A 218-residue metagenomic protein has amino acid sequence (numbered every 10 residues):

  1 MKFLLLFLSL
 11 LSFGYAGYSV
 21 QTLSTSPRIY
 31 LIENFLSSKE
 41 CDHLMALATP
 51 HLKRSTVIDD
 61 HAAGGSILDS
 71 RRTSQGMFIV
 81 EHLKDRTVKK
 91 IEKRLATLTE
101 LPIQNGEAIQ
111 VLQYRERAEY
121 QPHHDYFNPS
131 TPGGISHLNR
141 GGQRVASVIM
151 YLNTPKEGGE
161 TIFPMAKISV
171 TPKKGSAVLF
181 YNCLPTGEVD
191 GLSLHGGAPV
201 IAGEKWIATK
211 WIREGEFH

Functional and structural regions predicted by a protein language model:
M1: Catalytic domains of riboflavin
L4-L179, C183-H218: Fe(II)/2-oxoglutarate oxygenase catalytic core
